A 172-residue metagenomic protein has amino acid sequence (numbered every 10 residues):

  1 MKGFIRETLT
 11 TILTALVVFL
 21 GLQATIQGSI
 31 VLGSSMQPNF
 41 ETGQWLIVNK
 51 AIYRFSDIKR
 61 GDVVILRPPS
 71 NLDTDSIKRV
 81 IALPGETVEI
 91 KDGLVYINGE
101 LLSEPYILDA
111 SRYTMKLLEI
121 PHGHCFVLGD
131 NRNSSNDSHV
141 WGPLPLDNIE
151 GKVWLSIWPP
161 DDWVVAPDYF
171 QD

Functional and structural regions predicted by a protein language model:
M1-D75, L146-D172: Protein maturation boundaries and topogenic segments
S35-N39, R54-D57, R79, L117 (+2 more regions): Short, surface-exposed secondary-structure edge patches
Q44, K59-V63, E86, H124 (+1 more regions): Structural motif
A51, P69, G93, D130-N131: Short, surface-exposed secondary-structure boundary micro-motifs
D75-R79, L83-E100: Mid-length scaffold segments of soluble, non-membrane domains
I97-R112: PP2C/PPM family metal-dependent serine/threonine protein phosphatase catalytic domain, recognizing the conserved
M115-P160: Soluble extracytoplasmic domains of inner/organellar membrane proteins
